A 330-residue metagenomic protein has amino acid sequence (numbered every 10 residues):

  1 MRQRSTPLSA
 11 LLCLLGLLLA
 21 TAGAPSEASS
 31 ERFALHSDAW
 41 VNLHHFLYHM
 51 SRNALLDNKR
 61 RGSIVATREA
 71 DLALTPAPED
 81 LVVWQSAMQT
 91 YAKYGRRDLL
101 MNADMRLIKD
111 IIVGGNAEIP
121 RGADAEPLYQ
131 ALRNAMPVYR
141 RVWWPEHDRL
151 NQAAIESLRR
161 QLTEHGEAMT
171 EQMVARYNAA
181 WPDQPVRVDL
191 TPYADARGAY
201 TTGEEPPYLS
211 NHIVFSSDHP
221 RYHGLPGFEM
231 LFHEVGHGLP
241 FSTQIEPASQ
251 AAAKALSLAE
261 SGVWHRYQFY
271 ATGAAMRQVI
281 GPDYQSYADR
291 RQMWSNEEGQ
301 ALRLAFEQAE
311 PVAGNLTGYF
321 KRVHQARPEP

Functional and structural regions predicted by a protein language model:
R2-L11: Bacterial N-terminal signal peptides that target proteins for export
A10-A20: Bacterial N-terminal signal peptides
S29-R96, T243-Q244, A251-G299: Post-HExxH zinc-binding segment in Zn-dependent metallohydrolases
E79-Q172: Long, mid-chain structured domain cores
E146-P206: Auxiliary, metal-adjacent structural segments of Zn-dependent hydrolase domains
F215-L231: Short pre-active-site segment immediately N-terminal to the catalytic Zn-binding motif
E229-T243: Active-site recognition of the HExxH zinc-binding catalytic motif
Y284-P330: Pan-zinc metallopeptidase signature
